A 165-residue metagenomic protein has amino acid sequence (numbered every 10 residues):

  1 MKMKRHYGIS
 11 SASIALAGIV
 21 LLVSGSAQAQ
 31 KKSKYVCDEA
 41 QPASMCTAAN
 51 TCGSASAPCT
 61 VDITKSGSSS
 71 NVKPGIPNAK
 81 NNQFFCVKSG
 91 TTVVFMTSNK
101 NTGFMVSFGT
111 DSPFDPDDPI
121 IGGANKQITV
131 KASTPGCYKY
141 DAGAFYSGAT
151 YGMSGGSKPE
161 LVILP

Functional and structural regions predicted by a protein language model:
K2-I14: Bacterial N-terminal signal peptides that target proteins for export
S13-V23: Bacterial N-terminal signal peptides
G25-A29: Sec/Tat signal peptide C-region and signal peptidase I cleavage site
K31-M45, A49-C52: N-proximal, low-complexity, solvent-exposed accessory regions that precede a main structured/catalytic
A48-T92: N-terminal edge beta-strand
T97-G103: Short proline/glycine-enriched turn/loop motifs at strand-loop junctions of beta-rich domains
G103-P113: Short, surface-exposed beta-strand/strand-loop-strand elements in extracellular ectodomains
D118-P165: Extracellular/periplasmic metallocenter environments
